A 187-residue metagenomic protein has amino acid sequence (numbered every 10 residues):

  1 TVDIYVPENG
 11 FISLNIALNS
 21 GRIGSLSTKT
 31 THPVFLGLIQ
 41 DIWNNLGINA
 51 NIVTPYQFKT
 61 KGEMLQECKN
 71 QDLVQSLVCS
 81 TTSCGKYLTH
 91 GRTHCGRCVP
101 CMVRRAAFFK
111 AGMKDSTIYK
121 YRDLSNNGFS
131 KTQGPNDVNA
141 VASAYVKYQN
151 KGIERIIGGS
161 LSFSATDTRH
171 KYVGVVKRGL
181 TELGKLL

Functional and structural regions predicted by a protein language model:
T1-L187: Nucleotide-activated chemistry modules centered on ATP-dependent adenylation/adenylyltransferase
